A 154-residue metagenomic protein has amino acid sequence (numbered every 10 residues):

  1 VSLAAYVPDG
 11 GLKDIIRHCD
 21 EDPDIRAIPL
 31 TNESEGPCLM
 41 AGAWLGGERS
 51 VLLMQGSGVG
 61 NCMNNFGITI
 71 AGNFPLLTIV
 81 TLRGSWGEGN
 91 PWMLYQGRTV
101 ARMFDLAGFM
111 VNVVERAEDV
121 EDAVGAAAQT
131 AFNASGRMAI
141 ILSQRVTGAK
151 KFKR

Functional and structural regions predicted by a protein language model:
V1-R154: Thiamine diphosphate
